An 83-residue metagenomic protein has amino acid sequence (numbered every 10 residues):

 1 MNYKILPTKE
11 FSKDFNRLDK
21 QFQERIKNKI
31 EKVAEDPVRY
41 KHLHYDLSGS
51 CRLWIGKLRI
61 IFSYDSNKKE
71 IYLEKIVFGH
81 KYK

Functional and structural regions predicted by a protein language model:
N2-L6, K13, E24, I55-L58 (+1 more regions): Enriched for short, Lys/Arg-rich terminal
P7-V38: N-terminal first-folded block
I30-L53: A short, surface-exposed loop/turn module that caps and links secondary-structure elements
